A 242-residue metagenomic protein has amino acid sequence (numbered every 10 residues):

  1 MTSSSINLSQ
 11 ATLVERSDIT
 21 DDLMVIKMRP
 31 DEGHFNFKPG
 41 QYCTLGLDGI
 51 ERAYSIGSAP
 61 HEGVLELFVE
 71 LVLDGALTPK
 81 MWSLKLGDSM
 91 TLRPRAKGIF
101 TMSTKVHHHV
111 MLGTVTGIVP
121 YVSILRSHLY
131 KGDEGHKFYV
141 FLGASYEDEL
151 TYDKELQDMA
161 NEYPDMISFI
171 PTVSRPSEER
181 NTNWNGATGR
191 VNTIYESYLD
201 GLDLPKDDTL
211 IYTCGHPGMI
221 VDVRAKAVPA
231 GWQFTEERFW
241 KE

Functional and structural regions predicted by a protein language model:
T2-D88, S174: Ferredoxin-reductase
S3-N7, F141, Y146-E242: Reductase modules of NAD(P)H-dependent flavoproteins
R95-K105: A short, basic/flexible loop-to-alpha-helix module at the beginning of a structural domain
S103-H108, P205-D207: Short helix-loop-beta connector
V110-L112, Y212: Conserved beta-strand elements of the Class I
T114-V119: Ser/Thr-glycine-rich phosphate-binding loops at phosphate-binding pockets of nucleotides, nucleotide cofactors
P120-G132: Histidine-anchored nucleotide/phosphate-binding helix
G135-H136, W232: A short helix->loop->beta-strand "cap" motif at the edges of active sites that frequently abuts
